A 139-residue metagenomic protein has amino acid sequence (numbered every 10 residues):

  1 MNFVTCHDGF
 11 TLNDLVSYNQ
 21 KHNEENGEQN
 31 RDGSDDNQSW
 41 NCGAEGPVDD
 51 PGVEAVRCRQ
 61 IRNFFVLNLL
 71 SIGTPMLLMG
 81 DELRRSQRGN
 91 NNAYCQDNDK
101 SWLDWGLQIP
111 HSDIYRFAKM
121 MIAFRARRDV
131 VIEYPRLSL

Functional and structural regions predicted by a protein language model:
M1-L139: Loop/helix patches that line or flank the sugar-binding groove of alpha-linked glycan CAZymes
